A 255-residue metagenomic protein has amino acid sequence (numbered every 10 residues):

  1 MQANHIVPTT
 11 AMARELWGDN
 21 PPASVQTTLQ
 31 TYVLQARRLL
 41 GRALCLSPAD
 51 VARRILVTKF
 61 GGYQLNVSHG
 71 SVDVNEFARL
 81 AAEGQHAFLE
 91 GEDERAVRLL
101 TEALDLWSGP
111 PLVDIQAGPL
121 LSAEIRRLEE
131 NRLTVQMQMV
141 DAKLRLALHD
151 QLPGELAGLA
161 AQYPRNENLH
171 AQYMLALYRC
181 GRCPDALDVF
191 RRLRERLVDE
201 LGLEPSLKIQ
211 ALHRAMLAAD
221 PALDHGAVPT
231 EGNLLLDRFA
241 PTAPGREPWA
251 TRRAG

Functional and structural regions predicted by a protein language model:
M1-G154, A222, P229-G255: Intrinsically disordered, low-complexity protein-interaction/activation regions
L128, T134-V135, M139-W249: Recognition helices and adjacent regulatory flanks at domain boundaries
